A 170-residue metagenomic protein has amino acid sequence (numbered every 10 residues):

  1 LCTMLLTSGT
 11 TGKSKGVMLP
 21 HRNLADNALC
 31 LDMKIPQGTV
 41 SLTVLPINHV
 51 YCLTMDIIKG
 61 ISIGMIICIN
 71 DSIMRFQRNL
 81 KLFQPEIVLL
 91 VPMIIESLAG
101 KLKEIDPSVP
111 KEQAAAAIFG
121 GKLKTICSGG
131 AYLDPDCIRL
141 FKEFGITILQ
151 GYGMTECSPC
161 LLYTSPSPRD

Functional and structural regions predicted by a protein language model:
L1, T7-T10, S41, V88 (+2 more regions): Conserved S/T- and glycine-rich ATP-binding loop of Class I adenylate-forming
C2-A28: Conserved AMP-binding A3 loop
T7, Y163-D170: Conserved small/polar residues in nucleotide/adenosyl-binding loops
G12, M65, I146: Short phosphate-binding/catalytic loops that engage adenosine nucleotides
K13, T39-V40, I118-L123: Short, surface-exposed connector motifs at secondary-structure boundaries
G16, L42-T43, I67-I69, T125-S128: Short catalytic-loop micro-motif centered on adjacent basic/acidic residues
H21, A25-V40, I47-Q113: Conserved AMP-binding/adenylation subdomain of ANL enzymes
E86-L90, L98-S165: Gly/Ser/Thr-rich phosphate-binding loop
